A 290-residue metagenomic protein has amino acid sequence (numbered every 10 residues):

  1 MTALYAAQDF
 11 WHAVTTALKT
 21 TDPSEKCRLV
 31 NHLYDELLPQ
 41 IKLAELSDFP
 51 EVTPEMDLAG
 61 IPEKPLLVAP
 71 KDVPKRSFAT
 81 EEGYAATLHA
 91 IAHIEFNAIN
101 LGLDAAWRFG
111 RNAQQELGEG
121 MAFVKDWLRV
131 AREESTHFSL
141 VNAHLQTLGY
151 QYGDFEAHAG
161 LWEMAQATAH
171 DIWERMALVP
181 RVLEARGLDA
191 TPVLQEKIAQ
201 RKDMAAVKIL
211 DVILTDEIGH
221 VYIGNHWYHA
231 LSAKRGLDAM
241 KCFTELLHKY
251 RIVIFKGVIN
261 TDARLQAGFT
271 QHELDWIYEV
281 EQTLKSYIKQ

Functional and structural regions predicted by a protein language model:
M1-Q290: Non-heme di-metal
